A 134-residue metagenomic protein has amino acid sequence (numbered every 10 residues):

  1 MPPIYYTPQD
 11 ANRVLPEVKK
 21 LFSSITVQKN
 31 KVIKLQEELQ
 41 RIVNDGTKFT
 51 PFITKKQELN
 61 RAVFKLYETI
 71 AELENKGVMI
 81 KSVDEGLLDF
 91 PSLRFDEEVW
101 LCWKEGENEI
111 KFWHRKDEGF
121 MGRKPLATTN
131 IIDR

Functional and structural regions predicted by a protein language model:
M1-I42: Long, hydrophobic N-terminal alpha-helical segment
L21, Q28, L35, I42 (+3 more regions): Amphipathic coiled-coil alpha-helices
Q28-N30, Q36, T50, L87 (+1 more regions): Residue-level signal for alpha-helical context at structural boundaries
K34, E38-R41, D45-K48, N75 (+1 more regions): Heptad-repeat coiled-coil alpha-helices
V63-K65, T69-K81: Coiled-coil termination/hinge junctions
N75-R134: Glycine-rich, aromatic-bearing surface loops/beta-hairpins
